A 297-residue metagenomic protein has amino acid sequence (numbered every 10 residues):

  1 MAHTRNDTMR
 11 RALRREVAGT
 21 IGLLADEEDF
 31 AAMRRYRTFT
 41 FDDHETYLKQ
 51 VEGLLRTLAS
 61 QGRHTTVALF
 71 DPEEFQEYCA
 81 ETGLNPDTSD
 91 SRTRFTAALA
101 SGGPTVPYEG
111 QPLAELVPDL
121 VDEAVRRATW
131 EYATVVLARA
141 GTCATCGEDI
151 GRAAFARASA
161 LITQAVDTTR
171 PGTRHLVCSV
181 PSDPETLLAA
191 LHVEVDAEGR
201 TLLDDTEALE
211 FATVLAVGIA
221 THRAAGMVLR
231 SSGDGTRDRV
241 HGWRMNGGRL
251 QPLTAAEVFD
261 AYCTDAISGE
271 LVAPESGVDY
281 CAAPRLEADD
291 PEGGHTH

Functional and structural regions predicted by a protein language model:
M1-D7: N-terminal acidic, proline/glycine-rich, low-complexity intrinsically disordered segments
A2, L13-I21, D26-L116: N-terminal, charged low-complexity regulatory/assembly segments
D7, D26-D29, D42-D43, D71 (+13 more regions): Acidic-enriched, low-complexity/disordered segments with a strong bias for Aspartate over Glutamate
E73-D183: Internal, hydrophobic cores of structured domains that mediate oligomerization or house catalytic pockets within large
V135-H241: Elongated scaffolding segments in large macromolecular assemblies, built predominantly from amphipathic alpha-helices
H192-H297: Extended, charged low-complexity segments that frequently continue into or abut oligomerization scaffolds
